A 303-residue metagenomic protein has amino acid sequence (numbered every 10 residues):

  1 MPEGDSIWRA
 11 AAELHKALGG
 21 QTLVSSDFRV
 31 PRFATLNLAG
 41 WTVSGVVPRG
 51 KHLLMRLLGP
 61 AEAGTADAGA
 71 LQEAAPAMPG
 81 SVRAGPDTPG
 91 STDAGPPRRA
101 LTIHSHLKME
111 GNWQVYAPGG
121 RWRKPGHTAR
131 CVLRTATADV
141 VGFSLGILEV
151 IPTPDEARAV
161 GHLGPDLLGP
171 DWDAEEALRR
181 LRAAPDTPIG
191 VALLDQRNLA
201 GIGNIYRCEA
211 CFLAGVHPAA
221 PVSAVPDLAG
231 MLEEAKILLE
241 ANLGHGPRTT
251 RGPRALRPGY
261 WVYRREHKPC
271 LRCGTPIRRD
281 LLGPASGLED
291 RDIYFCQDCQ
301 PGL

Functional and structural regions predicted by a protein language model:
M1-L303: Structured catalytic/nucleic-acid-binding cores of DNA maintenance enzymes
